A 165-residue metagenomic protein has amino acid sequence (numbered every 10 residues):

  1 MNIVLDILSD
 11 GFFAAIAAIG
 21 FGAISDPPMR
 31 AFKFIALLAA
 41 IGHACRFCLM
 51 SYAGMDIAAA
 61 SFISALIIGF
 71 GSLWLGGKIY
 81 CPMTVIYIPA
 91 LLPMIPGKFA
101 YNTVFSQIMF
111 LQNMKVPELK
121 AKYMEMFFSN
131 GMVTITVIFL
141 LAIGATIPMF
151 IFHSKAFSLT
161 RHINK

Functional and structural regions predicted by a protein language model:
M1-A14, G54-A65: Structural signature of hydrophobic alpha-helical transmembrane segments
M1-N2, A15-M29, A44-M55, S106 (+1 more regions): Short juxtamembrane and helix-loop transition motifs at transmembrane-helix boundaries in membrane proteins
I16-P27, F70-P82, M149-S158: C-terminal ends of transmembrane helices
F34-G42, P89-L92: Central hydrophobic cores of alpha-helical transmembrane segments in multi-pass integral membrane proteins
I41-W74: Alpha-helical transmembrane segments and their immediate interhelical/interface regions in integral membrane proteins
K78-P89, F110: Membrane-proximal helix-loop-helix units in multi-pass membrane proteins
T84-V104: Hydrophobic alpha-helical membrane-insertion segments
T103-K165: C-terminal membrane-adjacent module
